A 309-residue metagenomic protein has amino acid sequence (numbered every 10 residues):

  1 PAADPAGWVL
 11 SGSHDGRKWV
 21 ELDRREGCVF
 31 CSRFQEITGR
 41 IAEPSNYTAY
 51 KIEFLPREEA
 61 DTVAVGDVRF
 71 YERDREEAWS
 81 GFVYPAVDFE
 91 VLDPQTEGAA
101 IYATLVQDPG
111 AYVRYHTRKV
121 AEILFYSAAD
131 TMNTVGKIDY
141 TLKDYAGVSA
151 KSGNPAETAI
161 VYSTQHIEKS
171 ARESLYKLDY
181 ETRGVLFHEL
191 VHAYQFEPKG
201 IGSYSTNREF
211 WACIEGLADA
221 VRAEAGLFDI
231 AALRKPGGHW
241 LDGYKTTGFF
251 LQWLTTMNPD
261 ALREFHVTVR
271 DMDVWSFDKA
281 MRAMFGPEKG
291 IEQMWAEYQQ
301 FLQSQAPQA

Functional and structural regions predicted by a protein language model:
P1-E21, R33-S80: Aromatic, loop-rich ligand-recognition surfaces of beta-strand-rich domains
R17-E21, G202, A225-R234, L254-V267 (+1 more regions): Substrate-binding/catalytic groove segments of enzymes that remodel or degrade extracellular structural polymers
E76-A78, T247-A309: Pan-zinc metallopeptidase signature
G81-Q107, Q165: Acidic/histidine-rich, surface-exposed loop or edge segments in extracytoplasmic proteins
A103-T164: Auxiliary, metal-adjacent structural segments of Zn-dependent hydrolase domains
H116, S205-T247: Post-HExxH zinc-binding segment in Zn-dependent metallohydrolases
H166-L186, I201-F210: Short pre-active-site segment immediately N-terminal to the catalytic Zn-binding motif
G184-E197, E215-D219: Active-site recognition of the HExxH zinc-binding catalytic motif
